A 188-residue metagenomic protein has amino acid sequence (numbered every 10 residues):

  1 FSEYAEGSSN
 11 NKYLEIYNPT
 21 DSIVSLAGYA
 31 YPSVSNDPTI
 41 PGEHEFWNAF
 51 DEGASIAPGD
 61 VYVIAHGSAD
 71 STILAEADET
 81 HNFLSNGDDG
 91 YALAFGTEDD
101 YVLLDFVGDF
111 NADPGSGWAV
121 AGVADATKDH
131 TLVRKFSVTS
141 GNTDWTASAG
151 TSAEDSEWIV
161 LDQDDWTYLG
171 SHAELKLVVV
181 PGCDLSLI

Functional and structural regions predicted by a protein language model:
F1, P181-I188: Proline-enriched interdomain boundary motifs that mark the N-terminal boundary and often initiate the first structured
F1-D129: Activation on beta-sandwich/Ig-like modules and their edge loops
I16, G28, E76, S171 (+2 more regions): Generic detector of low-complexity/intrinsically disordered segments and short hydrophobic N-terminal stretches
A75-E76, T143-W145: A short secondary-structure junction signal
A94-D99, F136-S140, A147-A149: Ser/Thr/Pro-rich, low-complexity mucin-like regions that serve as glycosylated stalks/linkers or repetitive adhesive
D109, S140-N142: Glycine-aromatic-enriched beta-strand/loop faces of beta-sandwich-type recognition domains, especially lectin-like
L132: Conserved GTPase G-domain substructure that encodes guanine base recognition and part of the catalytic core, centered
S148-C183: A recurrent domain-boundary module in secreted/ectodomain proteins
